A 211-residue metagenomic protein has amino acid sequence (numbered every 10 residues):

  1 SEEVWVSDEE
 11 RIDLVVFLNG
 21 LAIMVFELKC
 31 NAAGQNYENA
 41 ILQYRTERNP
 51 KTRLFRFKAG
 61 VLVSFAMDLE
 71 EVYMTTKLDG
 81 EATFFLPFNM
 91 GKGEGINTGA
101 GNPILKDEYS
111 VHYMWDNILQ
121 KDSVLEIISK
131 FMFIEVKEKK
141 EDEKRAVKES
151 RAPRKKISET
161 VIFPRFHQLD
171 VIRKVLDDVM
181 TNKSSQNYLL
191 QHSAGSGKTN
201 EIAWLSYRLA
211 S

Functional and structural regions predicted by a protein language model:
S1-S211: ATP-dependent helicase/translocase motor core
